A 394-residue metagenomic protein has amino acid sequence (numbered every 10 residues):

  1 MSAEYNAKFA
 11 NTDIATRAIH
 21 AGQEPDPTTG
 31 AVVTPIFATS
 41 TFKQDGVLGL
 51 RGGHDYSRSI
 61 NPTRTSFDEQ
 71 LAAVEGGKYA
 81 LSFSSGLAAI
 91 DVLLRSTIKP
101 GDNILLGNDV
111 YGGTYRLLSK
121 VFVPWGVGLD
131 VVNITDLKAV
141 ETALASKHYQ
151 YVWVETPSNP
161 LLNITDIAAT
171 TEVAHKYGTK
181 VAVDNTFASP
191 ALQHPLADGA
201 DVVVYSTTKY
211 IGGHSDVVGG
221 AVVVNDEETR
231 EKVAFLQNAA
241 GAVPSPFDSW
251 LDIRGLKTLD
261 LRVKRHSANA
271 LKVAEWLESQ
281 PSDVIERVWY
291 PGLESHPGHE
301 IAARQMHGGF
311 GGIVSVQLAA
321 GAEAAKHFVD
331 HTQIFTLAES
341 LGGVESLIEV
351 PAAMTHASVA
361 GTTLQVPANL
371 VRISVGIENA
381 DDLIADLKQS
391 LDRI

Functional and structural regions predicted by a protein language model:
S2, S119, L144, D330 (+1 more regions): PLP-dependent enzyme catalytic core of the Aspartate aminotransferase-like
S2-A10, H20, P27, A80-D283 (+1 more regions): Conserved PLP-enzyme active-site core in the AAT-like
S2-N61, F67-Q70, V371: N-terminal "arm"/small-domain region of PLP-dependent enzymes with the aminotransferase-like
Q23-P25, A38-Q44, F187, K209 (+6 more regions): Glycine-rich beta-alpha junction loops
T41-D91, G113-K120: Conserved N-terminal alpha-helix of the aminotransferase class I/II PLP-enzyme fold
D252-L261, G311-A319, V371-G376: Short, well-ordered beta-strand elements within core beta-sheets of diverse protein domains
L271-Q333, L337-G342, H356-Q365: Conserved small-domain helix->loop->beta segment predominantly found in fold-type I
